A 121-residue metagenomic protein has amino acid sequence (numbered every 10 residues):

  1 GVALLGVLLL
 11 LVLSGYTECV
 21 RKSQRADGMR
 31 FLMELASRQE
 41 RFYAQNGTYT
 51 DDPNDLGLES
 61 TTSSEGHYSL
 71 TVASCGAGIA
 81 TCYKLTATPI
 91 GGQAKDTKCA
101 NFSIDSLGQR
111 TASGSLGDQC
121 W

Functional and structural regions predicted by a protein language model:
G1-Y16: N-terminal single-pass transmembrane signal-anchor helix
L5-L9, L32-M33, Q39, G57-L58: Alpha-helical interaction segments
S23-T48: Membrane-proximal N-terminal amphipathic helix
Y43-W121: Periplasmic/extracellular, small/polar-rich flexible segments of pilin-like filament-forming proteins
